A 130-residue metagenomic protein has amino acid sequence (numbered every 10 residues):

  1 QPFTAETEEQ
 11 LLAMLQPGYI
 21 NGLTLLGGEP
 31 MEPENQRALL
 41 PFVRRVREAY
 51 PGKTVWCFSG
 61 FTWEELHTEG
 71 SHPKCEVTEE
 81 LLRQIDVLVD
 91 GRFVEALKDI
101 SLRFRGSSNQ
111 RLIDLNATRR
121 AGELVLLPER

Functional and structural regions predicted by a protein language model:
Q1-S71, C75-E76, E80-L81: Conserved Radical SAM active-site core
G28, G91-R92: Fold-independent oxyanion-binding glycine-rich loops and adjacent beta-strand/coil segments at enzyme active sites
E32, A96-L97: Short glycine-rich, flexible loops that bind phosphorylated cofactors or substrates
F42-R47, K98-R130: P-loop/Walker A phosphate-binding loop and immediately adjacent motor/lid segment at beta-alpha junctions
T62-E64, F93-A96: Short Gly/Pro-enriched loop/turn and capping motifs at secondary-structure junctions
I85: An anion/phosphate-binding loop that grips the pyrophosphate of nucleotide cofactors and donors
L88: Conserved, mostly hydrophobic/aromatic
